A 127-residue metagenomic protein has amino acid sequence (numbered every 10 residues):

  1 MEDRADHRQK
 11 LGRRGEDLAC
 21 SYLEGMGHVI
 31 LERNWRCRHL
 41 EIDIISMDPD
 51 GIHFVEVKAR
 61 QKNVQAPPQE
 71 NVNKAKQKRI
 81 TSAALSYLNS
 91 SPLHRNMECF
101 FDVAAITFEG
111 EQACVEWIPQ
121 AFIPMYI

Functional and structural regions predicted by a protein language model:
M1-R33: Acidic-basic catalytic patches of nuclease active cores, encompassing PD-(D/E)XK and other metal-cofactor nuclease
L23, I42-Q65, I80: Conserved catalytic cores of phosphodiester-cleaving nucleases, focusing on short active-site segments
I30-E32, F54, F101: Hydrophobic residues on conserved beta-strands that form the core of alpha/beta folds
N34, D43-I45, K58-R60, A104-T107 (+1 more regions): Anionic group-transfer/hydrolysis microenvironments
C37-L40, E111: Short acidic/glycine-enriched loop/turn segments that link adjacent beta-strands
H39, I52-F54, E98, V115: Structural motif
Q61-A84, S90: Mg2+/Mn2+-dependent nuclease catalytic core
S90-I127: Domain-level recognition of nuclease-like catalytic cores that cleave nucleotide substrates
